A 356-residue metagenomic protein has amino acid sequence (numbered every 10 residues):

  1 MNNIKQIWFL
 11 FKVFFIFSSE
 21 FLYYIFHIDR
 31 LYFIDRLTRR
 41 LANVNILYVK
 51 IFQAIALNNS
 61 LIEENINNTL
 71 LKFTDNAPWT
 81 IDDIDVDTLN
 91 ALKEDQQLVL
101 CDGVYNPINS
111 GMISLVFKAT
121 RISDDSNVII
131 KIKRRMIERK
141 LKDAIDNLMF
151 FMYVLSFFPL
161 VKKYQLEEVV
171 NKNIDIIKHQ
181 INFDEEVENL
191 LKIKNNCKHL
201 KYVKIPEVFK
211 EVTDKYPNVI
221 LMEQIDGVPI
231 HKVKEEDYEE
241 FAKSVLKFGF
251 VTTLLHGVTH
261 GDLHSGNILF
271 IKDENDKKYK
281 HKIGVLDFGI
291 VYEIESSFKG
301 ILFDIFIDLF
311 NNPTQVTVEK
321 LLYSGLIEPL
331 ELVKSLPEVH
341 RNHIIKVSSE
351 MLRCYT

Functional and structural regions predicted by a protein language model:
M1-T252, G257, F270-G300, D304-T356: Broad phosphate/nucleotide-binding scaffolds in NTP-utilizing and phosphate-metabolizing enzymes
G257, D262-H264: Conserved catalytic-loop position in the HRD/HxD motif
G266-I268: Short, highly charged C-terminal tails/helix-capping segments
